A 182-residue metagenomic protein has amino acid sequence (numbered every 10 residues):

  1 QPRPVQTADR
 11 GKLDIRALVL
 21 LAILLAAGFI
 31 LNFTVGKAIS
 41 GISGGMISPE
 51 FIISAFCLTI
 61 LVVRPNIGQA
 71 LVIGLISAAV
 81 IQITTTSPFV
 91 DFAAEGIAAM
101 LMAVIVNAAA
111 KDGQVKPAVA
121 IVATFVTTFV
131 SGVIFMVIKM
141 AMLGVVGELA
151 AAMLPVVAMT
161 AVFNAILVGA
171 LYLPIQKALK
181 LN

Functional and structural regions predicted by a protein language model:
Q1-V5, V19-I23, I30, I73 (+2 more regions): Short helix-perturbing small/polar motifs within transmembrane alpha-helices
P2-L61: Hydrophobic transmembrane alpha-helices
L13-L24, E50-S54, Q69-A70, D91 (+3 more regions): Residue-level signature of transmembrane alpha-helical entry/exit and packing/kink sites in multi-pass membrane
L24-G28, Q69-I81: Small-polar-interrupted transmembrane alpha-helices in polytopic inner-membrane proteins
N32-I47, I76-V106: Interfacial aromatic-anchored transmembrane helix boundaries in multi-pass membrane proteins
V35-G44, V63-P65, T85-P88, A110 (+2 more regions): Short helix-capping/hinge motifs at transmembrane helix termini and TM-loop junctions
T59-V72, G113: Membrane-helix interface "capping/anchor" motifs
F89, G113-N182: Membrane-embedded alpha-helical hairpins and interfacial helices in multi-pass inner-membrane proteins
